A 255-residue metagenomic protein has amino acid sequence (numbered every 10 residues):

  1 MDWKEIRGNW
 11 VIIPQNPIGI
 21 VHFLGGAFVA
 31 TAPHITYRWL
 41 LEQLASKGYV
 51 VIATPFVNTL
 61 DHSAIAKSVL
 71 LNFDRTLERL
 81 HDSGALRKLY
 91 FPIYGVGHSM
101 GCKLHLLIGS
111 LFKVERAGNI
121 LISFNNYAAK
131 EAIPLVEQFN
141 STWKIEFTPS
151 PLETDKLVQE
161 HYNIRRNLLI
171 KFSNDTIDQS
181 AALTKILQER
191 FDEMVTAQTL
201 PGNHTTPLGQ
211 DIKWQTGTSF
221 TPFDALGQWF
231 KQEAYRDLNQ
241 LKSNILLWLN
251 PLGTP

Functional and structural regions predicted by a protein language model:
D2-T59: Short, surface-exposed "cap/lid" segments of acyl-processing enzymes
I12-Q15, G118, A128-L200: The feature captures the conserved acid-bearing segment of alpha/beta-hydrolase catalytic domains
F23-L24, V96, I122, I170-F172: Short hydrophobic segments within beta-strands
A27-A30, N58-T59, G101-C102, N125-A129 (+1 more regions): Short acidic, S/G/P-rich loop/turn micro-motifs used as interaction or catalytic elements
L60-K88: Alpha/beta-hydrolase active-site loop
L86-E153: Primarily recognizes the serine-hydrolase "nucleophile elbow" in alpha/beta-hydrolase and SGNH/GDSL folds
F191-D224: Catalytic histidine neighborhood in serine/cysteine hydrolases with alpha/beta-hydrolase-type architecture
I212-P255: Catalytic active-site module of serine/aspartate enzymes centered on a nucleophile-bearing elbow/loop
